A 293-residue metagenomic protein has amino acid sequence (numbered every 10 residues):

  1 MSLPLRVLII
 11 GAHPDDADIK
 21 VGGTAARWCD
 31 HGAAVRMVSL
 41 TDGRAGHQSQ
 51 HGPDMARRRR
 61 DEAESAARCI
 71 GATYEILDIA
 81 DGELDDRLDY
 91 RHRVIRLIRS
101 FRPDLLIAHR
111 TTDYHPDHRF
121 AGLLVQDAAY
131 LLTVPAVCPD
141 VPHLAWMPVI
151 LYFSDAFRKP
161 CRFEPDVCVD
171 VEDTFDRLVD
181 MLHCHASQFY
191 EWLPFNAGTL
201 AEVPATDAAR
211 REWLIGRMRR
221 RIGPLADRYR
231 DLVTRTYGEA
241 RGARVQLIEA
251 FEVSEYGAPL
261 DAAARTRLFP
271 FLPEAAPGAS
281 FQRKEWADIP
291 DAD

Functional and structural regions predicted by a protein language model:
M1-F101, L131, K284-D291: Active-site rim/loop-helix segments in enzyme catalytic domains that contact anionic ligands
S2-L3, C138-P139, C161, V167-D293: C-terminal accessory domains and tails appended to enzymatic cores
D15, T41, A63, Y74 (+5 more regions): Divalent metal-coordination and catalytic microenvironments
Y90, V94-T112, P116, A121: Proline-aspartate-enriched helix->loop->beta-strand connector
R102-P103, M147, P165: Local beta-strand N-terminus motif with an aromatic residue
Y114-R119, Q126-V134: Ligand/cofactor pocket segment of small-molecule handling proteins
L132-W146: Short mixed-charge
L144-P160, L182: A structural motif
